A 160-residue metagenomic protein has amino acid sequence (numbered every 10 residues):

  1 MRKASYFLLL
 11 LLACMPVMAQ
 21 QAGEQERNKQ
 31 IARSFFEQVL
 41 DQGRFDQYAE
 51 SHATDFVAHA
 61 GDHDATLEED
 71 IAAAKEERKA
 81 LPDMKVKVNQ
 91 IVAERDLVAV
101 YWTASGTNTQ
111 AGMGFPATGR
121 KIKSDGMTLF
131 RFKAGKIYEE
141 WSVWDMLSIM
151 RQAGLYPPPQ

Functional and structural regions predicted by a protein language model:
M1-R2: N-terminal secretory signal peptides that target proteins for export/translocation
S5-P16: Bacterial N-terminal signal peptides
V17-E50, T54-D55, Y156-Q160: Short, low-complexity N-terminal intrinsically disordered segments enriched in polar/charged residues
A32, R44-A49, F56, D70 (+3 more regions): Hydrophobic pocket/interface hotspot
F45-V98: A solvent-exposed, acidic/Ser-Thr-rich amphipathic alpha-helical stretch
D96-N108: A short hydrophobic beta-strand element
G106-A134: Exposed beta-sheet edge and beta->alpha loop/turn motif
E139-Q160: Low-complexity, intrinsically disordered terminal/linker segments enriched in charged and Gly/Pro repeats
